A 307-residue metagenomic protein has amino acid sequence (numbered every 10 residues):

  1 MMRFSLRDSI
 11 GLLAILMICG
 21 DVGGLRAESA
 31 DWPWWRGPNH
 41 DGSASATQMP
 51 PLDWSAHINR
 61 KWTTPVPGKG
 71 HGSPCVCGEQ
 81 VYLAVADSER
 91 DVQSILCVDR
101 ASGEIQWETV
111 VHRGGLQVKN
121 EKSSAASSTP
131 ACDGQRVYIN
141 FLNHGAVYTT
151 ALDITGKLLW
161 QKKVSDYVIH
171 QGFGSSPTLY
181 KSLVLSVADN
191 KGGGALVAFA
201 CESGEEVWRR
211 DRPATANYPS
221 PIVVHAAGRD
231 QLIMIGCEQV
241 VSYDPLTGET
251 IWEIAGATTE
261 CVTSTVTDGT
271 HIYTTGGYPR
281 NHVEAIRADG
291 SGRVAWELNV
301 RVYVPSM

Functional and structural regions predicted by a protein language model:
M1, I15-L16, Q48: Residue-level detector of intrinsically disordered terminal segments
M1-R7: N-terminal secretory signal peptides that target proteins for export/translocation
L6, C19, R26-S29: Intrinsically disordered, low-complexity regulatory regions of eukaryotic regulatory proteins
S9-D21: Bacterial N-terminal signal peptides
G24-M307: Noncatalytic, solvent-exposed loop/strand surfaces of beta-propeller-type extracellular/periplasmic domains
